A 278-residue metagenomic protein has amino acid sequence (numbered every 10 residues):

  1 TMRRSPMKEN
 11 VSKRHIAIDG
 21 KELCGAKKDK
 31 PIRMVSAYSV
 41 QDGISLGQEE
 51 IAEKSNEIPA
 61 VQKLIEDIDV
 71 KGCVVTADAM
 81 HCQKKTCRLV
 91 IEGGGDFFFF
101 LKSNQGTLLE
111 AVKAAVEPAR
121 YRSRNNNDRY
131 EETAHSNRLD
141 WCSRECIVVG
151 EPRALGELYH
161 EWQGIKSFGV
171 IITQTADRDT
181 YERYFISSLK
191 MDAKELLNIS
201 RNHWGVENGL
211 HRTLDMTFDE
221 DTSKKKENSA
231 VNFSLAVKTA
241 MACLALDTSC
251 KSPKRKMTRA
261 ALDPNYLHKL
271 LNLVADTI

Functional and structural regions predicted by a protein language model:
T1-A77, C82-K85, K254: Conserved, well-structured functional cores that handle cations and Mg-NTP chemistry
R3-P6, V116, W204, A240-D247: Structural signal for hydrophobic packing residues in well-ordered secondary-structure cores of soluble enzyme domains
K85-T86, T107: Phosphate- and divalent-cation-binding pockets in alpha/beta enzyme and binding domains that engage nucleotide-derived
C87-G95, E117: Short, surface-exposed basic-aromatic patches at helix termini and helix-loop junctions that form
D96-L101: Short hydrophobic alpha-helical runs that function as membrane-insertion/retention elements
K102-N202: An anionic, glycine-rich sequence signature occurring as long contiguous blocks
N125, T213-I278: A short, flexible helix-boundary coil/loop motif
K190-K224: Short amphipathic alpha-helical "interface-anchor" segments enriched in bulky aromatics
